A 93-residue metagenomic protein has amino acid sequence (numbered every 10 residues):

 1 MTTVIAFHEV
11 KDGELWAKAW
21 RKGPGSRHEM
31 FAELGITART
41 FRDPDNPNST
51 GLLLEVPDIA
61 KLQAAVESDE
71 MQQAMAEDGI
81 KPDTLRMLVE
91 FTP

Functional and structural regions predicted by a protein language model:
M1-A74, D78-P93: Short S/T/G/P-rich N-terminal loop/turn motif that feeds into the first structured element of a domain
